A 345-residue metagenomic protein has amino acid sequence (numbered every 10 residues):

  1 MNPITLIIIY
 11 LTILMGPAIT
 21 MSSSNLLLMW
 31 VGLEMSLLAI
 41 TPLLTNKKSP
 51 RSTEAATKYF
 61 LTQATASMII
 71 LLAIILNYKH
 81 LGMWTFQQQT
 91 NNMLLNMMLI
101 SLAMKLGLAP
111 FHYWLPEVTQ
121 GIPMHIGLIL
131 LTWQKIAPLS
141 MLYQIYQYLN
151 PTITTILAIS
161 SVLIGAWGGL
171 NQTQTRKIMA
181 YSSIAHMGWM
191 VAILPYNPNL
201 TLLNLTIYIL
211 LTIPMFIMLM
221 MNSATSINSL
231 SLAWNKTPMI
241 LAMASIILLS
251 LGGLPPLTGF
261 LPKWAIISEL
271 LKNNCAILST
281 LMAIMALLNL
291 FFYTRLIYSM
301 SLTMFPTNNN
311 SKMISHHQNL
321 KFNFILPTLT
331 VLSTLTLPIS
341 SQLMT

Functional and structural regions predicted by a protein language model:
M1-T345: Core, highly hydrophobic multi-pass alpha-helical transmembrane subunits of bioenergetic inner membranes
